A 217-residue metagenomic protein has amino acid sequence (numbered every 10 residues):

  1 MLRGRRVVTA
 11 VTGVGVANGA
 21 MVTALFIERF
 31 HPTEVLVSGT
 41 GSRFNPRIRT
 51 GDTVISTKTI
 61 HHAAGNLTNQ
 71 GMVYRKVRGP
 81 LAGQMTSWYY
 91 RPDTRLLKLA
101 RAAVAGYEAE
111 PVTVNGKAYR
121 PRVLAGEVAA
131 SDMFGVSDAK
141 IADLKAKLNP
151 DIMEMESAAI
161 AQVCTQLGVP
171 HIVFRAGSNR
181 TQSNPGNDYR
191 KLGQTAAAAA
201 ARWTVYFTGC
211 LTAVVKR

Functional and structural regions predicted by a protein language model:
M1-F30: N-terminal short beta-loop-beta anion/metal-coordinating cradle
T12, V16-G19, Y89-D93, M153-E154 (+1 more regions): Solvent-exposed, acidic/flexible segments
A20-A24, D52, L97, A201: Extracytoplasmic/secreted envelope proteins and their assembly/folding machinery, especially bacterial periplasmic
E34-L36: Structural motif
N45-K147: Mid-sequence, gly/pro-rich, charge-dense loop/helix-turn segments that line enzyme active sites
A130-V173, Q182-S183: A C-terminal functional module that forms or caps the active site or interfaces directly with catalytic machinery
T181-R217: His/Asp/Glu-rich mid-to-C-terminal helical/loop segments that flank catalytic regions of hydrolases
